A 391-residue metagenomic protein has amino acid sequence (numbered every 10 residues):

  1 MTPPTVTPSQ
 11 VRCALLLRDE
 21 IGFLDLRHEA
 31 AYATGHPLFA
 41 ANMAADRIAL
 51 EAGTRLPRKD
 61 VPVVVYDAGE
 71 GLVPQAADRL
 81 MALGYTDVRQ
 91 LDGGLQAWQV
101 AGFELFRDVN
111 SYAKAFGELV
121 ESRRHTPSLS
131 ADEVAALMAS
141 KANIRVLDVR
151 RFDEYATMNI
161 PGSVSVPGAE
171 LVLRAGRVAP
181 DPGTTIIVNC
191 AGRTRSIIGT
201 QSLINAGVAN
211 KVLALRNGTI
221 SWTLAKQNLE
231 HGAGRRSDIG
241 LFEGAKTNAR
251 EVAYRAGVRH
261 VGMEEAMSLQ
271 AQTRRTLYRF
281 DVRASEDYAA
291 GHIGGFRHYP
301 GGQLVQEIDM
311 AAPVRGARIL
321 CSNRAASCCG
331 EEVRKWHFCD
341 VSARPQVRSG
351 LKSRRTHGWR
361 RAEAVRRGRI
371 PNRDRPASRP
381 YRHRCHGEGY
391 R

Functional and structural regions predicted by a protein language model:
M1-G22, L26-R145, V149-Y278, V282-R391: Rhodanese-like catalytic fold shared by cysteine-dependent sulfurtransferases and DSP/PTP-type phosphatases
